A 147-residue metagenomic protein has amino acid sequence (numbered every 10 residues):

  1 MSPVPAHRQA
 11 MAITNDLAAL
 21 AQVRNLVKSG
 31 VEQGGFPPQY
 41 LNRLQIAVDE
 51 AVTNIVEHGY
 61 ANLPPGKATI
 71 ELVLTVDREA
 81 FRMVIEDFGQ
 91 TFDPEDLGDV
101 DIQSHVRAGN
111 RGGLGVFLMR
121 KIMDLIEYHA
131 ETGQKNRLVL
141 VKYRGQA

Functional and structural regions predicted by a protein language model:
M1-A10, V56-A147: Conserved beta-strand-loop-beta-strand hairpin that lines the nucleotide-binding pocket of ATP/GTP-utilizing enzymes
M1-I46: Bergerat-fold GHKL ATPase/HATPase_c domain
R24, R43, V48, R78 (+1 more regions): Hydrophobic alpha-helical segments and their boundary regions
Q39-L63: Conserved ATP-binding N-box helix of the HATPase_c
